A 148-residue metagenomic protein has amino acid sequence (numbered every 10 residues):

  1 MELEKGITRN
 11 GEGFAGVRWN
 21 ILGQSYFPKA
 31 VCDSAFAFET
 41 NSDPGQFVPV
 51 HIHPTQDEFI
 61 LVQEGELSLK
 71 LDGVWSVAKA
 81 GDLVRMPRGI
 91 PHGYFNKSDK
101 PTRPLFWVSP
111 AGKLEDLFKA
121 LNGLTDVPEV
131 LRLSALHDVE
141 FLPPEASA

Functional and structural regions predicted by a protein language model:
M1-F36, N122-A148: A short, N-terminal "cap"/entry segment at the start of jelly-roll beta-barrel domains of the cupin/DSBH fold
L3-E4, W107-T125: A hydrophobic/aromatic-rich effector-binding and dimerization subdomain of bacterial HTH-type transcriptional regulators
R9, G73-P91: Short acidic-glycine-tyrosine-enriched beta hairpin
L22, F38-H53: Conserved short histidine dyad/triad with adjacent acidic residue
P28-V31, V48-H53, F95-K97: Short histidine-centered beta-strand/loop micro-motifs that create catalytic or ligand/metal-coordination sites
T55-L67, D72: Glycine- and acidic-residue-biased ligand/ion/polar-headgroup-sensing regions
S68, A80, R88-E115: Ligand-binding loop in jelly-roll beta-barrel domains
